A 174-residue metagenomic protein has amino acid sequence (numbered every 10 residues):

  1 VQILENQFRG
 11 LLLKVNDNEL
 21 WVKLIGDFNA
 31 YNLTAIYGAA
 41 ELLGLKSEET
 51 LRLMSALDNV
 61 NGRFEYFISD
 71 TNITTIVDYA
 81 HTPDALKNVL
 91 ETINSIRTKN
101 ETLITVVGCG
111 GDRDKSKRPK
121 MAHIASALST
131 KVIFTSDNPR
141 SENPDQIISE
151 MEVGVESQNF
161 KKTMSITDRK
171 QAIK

Functional and structural regions predicted by a protein language model:
V1-L4, I173-K174: Short, solvent-exposed polar/charged micro-motifs at secondary-structure junctions
V1-Q2, N18, T163-M164: Structural signal for short hydrophobic segments within the conserved structured cores of catalytic domains across
L4-L12: A short, compositionally biased
F8, N16-K131, V153: Nucleotide phosphate-binding/pyrophosphate-handling subdomain across enzymes that bind or process nucleotide phosphates
A122-K174: C-terminal helical cap/extension that packs against the catalytic core of soluble nucleotide-cofactor enzymes
